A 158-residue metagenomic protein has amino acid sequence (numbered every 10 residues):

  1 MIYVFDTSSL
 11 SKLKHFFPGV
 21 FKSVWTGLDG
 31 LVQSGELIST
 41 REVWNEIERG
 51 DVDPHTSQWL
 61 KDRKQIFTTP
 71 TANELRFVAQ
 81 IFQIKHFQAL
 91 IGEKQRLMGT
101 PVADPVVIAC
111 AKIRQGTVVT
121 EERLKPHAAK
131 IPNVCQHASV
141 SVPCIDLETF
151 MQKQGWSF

Functional and structural regions predicted by a protein language model:
M1-S39, E46-L60: Short, well-structured N-terminal submotif of metal-dependent ribonuclease cores
V4, I38-T40, V119-T120, P143-D146: A structural signal for short, well-ordered beta-strand segments and their strand-loop junctions that often border
S23, H55, V106, A129-N133 (+1 more regions): Short Gly/charged-rich anion-binding patches and loops
V32, L60, C110-A111, C135: A generic structural signal for well-ordered alpha-helical segments
R41, N45-L97: PIN-domain endoribonuclease scaffold, especially VapC-family toxins
N73-N133: Active-site neighborhoods of divalent-metal-dependent phosphate/nucleic-acid chemistry enzymes
R123-F158: Acidic, PIN/NYN-like endoribonuclease modules and their adjacent C-terminal/linker elements
